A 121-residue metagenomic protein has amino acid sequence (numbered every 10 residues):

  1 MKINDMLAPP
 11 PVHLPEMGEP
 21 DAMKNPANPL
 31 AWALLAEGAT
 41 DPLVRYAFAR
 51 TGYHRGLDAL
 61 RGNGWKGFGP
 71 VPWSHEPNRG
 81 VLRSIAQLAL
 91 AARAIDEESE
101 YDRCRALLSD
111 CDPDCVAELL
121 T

Functional and structural regions predicted by a protein language model:
M1-G67, E76, I85, L90-T121: N-terminal alpha-helical interaction modules that lie
P70-P72: Solvent-exposed, charged amphipathic helical/linker segments at domain boundaries
V81: Short, solvent-exposed interaction modules
